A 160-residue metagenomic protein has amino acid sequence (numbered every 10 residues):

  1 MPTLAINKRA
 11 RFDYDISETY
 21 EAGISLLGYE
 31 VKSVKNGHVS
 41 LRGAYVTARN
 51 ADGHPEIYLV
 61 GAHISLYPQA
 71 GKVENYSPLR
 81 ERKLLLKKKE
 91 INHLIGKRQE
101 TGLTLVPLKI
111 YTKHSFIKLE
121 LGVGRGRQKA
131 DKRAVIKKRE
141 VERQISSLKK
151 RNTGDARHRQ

Functional and structural regions predicted by a protein language model:
M1-Q160: Ribosome-associated RNA-binding proteins
